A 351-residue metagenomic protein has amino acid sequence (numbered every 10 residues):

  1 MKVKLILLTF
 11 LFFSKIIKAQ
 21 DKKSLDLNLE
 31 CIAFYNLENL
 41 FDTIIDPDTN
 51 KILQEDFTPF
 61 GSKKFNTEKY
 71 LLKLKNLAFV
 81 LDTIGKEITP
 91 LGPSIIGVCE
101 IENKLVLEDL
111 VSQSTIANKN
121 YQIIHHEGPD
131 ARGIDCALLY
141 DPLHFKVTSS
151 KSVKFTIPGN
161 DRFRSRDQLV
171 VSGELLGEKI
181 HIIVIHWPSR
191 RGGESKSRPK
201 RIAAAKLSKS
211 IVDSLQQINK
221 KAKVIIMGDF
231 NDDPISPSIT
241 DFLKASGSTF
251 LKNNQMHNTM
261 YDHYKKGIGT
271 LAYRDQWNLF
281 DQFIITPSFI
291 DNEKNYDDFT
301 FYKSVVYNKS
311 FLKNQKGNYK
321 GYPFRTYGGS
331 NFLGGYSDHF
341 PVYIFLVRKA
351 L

Functional and structural regions predicted by a protein language model:
M1-S24: Bacterial Sec-dependent N-terminal signal peptides
I17-S114, I124-D130, I134, L312-K320 (+2 more regions): N-terminal, active-site-proximal structural segment of metallo-dependent hydrolase catalytic domains
Q20-S24, S214-V224, D232-L351: Metal-dependent phosphoester-hydrolase catalytic domains
Y35-L37, N66, Y70-K73, L77 (+7 more regions): Active-site beta-strand/loop signature of hydrolases that rely on acidic residues for catalysis
D42, L105-E108, R132-D135, R191-E194 (+2 more regions): Extracytoplasmic/secreted cell-surface and envelope-processing proteins
P59-Y70, G92-V98, H125-H126, I157-P158 (+4 more regions): Second-shell loop/turn segments in exported
I95, I101-H181, I185-W187: Structured beta-strand-rich core segments of catalytic domains in phosphoester-bond hydrolases
H125, L169-H263: Extracytoplasmic, non-cytosolic globular domains
